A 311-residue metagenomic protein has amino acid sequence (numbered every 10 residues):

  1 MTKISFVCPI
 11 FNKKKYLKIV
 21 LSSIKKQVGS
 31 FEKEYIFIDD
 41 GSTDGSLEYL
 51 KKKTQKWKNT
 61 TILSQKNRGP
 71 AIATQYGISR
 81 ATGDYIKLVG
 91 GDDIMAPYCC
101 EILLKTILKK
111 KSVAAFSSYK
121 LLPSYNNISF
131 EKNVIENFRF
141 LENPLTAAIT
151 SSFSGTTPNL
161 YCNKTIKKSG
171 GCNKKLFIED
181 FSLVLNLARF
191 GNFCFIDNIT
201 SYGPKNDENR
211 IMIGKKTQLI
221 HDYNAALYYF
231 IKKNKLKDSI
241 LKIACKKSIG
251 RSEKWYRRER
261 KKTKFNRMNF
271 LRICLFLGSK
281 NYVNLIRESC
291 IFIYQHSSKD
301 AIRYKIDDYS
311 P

Functional and structural regions predicted by a protein language model:
K13-K26: Short, well-formed alpha-helical segments that are part of the catalytic scaffolds of diverse glycosyltransferases
D39-E48, R68, G90: A conserved acidic beta->alpha catalytic loop
G45, D93-T106: Acidic donor-binding/catalytic loop of UDP-sugar-dependent glycosyltransferases, especially processive GT2
Q65-A81: Glycine-rich, basic loop-to-helix element that forms the pyrophosphate-binding segment of sugar-nucleotide handling
P70, C100-T165: Flexible acidic/His/Gly-enriched loops in nucleotide-sugar-dependent glycosyltransferase catalytic domains
I86: Short aromatic/hydrophobic "clamp" motif used to bind/position activated sugar donors
F138-T217, Y223: Conserved nucleotide-sugar donor-binding catalytic segment
S182, R189, P204-P311: C-terminal subregions of glycosyltransferases and related glycan-biosynthesis enzymes
